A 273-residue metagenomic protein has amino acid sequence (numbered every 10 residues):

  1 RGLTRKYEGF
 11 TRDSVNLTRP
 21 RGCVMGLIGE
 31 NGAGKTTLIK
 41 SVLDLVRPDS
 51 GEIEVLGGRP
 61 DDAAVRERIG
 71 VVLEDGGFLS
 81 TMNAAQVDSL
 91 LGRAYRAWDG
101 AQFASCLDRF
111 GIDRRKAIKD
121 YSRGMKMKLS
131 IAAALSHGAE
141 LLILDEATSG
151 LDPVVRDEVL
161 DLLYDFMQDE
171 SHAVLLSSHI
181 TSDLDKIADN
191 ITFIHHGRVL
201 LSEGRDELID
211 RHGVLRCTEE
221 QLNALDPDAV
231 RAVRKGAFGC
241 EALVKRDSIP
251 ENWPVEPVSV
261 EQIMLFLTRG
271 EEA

Functional and structural regions predicted by a protein language model:
R1-L3: Conserved N-terminal strand/loop that marks the beginning of ABC ATPase nucleotide-binding domains
R5-L176, T181-S182, K186-H195: ABC transporter nucleotide-binding domains
R21, E219, R246-S248: Non-catalytic surface loops within mature trypsin-like serine protease
N83, G204, E256-S259: Short loop/turn segments at beta->alpha junctions
Q102-S105, Q221, S259, I263: Exposed alpha-helical structural elements
L142-E146, Q221-L225, S248-N252: Short, surface-exposed beta-strand/loop "edge" segments at domain boundaries and coil↔beta transitions
L160-V244: ABC transporter nucleotide-binding domain
V230-A273: C-terminal coupling/interaction segments
